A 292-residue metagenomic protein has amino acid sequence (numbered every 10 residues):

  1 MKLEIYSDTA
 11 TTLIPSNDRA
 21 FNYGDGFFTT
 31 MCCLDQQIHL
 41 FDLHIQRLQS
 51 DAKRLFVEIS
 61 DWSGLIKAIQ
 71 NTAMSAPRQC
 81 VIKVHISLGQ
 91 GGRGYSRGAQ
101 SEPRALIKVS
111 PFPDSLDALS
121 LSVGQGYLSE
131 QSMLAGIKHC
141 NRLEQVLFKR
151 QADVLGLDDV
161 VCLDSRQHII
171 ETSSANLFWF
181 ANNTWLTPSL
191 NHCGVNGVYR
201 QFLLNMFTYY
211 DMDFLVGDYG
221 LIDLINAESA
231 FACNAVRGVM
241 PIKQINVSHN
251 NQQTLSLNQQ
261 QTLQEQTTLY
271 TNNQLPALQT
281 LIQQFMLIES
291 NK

Functional and structural regions predicted by a protein language model:
M1-N71, S87, S96-K292: Helix-start/capping segments and mature chain N-termini
P77-I86, R93: Ordered, amphipathic secondary-structure segments that act as subunit-interaction surfaces in large macromolecular
